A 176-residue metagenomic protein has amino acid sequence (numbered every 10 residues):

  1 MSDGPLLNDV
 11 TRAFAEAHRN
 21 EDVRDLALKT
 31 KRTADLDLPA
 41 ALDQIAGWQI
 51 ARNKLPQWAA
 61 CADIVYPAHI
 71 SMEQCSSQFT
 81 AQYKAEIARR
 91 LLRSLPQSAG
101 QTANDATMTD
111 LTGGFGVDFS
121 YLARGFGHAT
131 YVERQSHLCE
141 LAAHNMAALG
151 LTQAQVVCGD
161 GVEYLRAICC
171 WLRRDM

Functional and structural regions predicted by a protein language model:
M1-M176: SAM-dependent transferase fold signal centered on methyltransferase-like domains, encompassing both Class I
